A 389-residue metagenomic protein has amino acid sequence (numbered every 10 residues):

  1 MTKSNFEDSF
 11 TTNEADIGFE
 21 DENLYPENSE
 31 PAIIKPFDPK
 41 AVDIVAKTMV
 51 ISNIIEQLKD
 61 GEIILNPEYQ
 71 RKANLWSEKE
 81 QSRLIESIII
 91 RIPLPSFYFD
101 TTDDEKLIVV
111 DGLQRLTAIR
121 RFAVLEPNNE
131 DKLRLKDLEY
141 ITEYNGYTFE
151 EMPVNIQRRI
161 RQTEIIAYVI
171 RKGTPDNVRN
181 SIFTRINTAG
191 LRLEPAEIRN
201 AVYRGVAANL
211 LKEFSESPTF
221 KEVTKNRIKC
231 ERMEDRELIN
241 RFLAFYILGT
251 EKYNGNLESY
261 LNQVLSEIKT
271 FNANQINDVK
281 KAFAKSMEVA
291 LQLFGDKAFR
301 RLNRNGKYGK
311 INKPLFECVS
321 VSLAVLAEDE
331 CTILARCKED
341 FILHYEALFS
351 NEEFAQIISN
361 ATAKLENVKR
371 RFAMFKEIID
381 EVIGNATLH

Functional and structural regions predicted by a protein language model:
K3-T12, I17-P26, A32-E56, P67-Q263 (+3 more regions): Basic- and aromatic-enriched surface patches that contact anionic nucleotides/nucleic acids
F245-H389: C-terminal subdomains that position terminal phosphate/3'-OH groups for nucleotidyl transfer/ligation, primarily on
